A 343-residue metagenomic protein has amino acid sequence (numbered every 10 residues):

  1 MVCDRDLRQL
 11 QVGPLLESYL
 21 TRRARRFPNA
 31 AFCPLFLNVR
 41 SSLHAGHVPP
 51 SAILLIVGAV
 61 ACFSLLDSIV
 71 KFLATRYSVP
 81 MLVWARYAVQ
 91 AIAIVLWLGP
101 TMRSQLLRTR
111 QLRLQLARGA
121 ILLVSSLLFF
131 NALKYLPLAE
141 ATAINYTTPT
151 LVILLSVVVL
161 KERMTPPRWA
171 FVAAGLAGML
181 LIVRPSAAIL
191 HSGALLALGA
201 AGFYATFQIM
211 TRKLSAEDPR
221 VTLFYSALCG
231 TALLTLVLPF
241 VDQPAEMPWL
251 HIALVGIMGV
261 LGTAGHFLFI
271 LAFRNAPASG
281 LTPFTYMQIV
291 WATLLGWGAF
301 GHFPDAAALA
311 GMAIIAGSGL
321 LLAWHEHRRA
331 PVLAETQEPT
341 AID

Functional and structural regions predicted by a protein language model:
S42-L43, A91-R110, L176-I189, G230-H251 (+3 more regions): Membrane-interface helix-cap regions at the ends of transmembrane helices in multi-pass membrane proteins
S51-A59, L98, R103-L128, S192-A200 (+2 more regions): Loop-to-transmembrane-helix transition segments
A52, Y77-V124, F203-T206, S226-V241 (+1 more regions): Transmembrane alpha-helices of multi-pass small-molecule transport proteins
A61-S64, G119, L123-L127, P149-L154 (+6 more regions): Hydrophobic/small/kink-forming positions within alpha-helical transmembrane segments of polytopic membrane proteins
K71, V79, I94, A187-M247 (+3 more regions): Transmembrane alpha-helical segments that form core, pore/gating elements of small-molecule transporters/exporters
F129, T148-A170, V290-L309: C-terminal transmembrane-helix exit sites in multi-pass transporters
T142-T147, L214-C229, H266-W297: Helix-helix packing/entry segments at the starts of transmembrane helices
P167-V183, A307-E326: Hydrophobic transmembrane alpha-helices of multi-pass small-molecule transport proteins
